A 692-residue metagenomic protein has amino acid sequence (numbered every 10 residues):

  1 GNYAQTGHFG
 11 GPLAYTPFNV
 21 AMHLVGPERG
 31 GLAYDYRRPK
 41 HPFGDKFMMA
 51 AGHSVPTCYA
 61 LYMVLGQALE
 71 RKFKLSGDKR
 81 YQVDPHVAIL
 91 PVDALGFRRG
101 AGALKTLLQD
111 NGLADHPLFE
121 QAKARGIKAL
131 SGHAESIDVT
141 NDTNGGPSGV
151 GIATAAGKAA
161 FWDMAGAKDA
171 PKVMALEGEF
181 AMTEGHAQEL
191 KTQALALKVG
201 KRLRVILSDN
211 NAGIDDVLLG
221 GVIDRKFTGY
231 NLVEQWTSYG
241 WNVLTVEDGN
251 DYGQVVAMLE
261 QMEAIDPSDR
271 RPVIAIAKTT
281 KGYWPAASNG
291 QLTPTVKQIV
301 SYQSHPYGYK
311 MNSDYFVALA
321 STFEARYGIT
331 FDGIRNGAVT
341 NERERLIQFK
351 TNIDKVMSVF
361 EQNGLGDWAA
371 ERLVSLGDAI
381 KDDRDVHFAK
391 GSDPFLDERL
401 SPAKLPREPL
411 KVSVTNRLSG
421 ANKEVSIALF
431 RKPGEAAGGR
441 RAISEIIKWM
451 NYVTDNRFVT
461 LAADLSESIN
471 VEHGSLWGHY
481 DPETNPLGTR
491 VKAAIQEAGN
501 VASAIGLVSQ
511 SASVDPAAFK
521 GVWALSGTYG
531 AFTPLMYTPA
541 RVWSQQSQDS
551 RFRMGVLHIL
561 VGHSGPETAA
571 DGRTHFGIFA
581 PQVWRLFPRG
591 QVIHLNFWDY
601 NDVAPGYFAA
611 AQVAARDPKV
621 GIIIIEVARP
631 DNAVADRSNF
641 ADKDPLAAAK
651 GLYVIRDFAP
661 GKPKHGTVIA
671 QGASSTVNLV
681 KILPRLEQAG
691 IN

Functional and structural regions predicted by a protein language model:
G1-A21, A51, A181-G185, R204-I206 (+6 more regions): Conserved acidic/glycine
A4-T16, F47-H53, S131-T154, G178-M182 (+8 more regions): Active-site nucleophile and cofactor-binding loops and adjacent substrate-binding regions of central metabolic enzymes
P12-L197, N470-G474, V501-Q510, A580 (+1 more regions): Cofactor-binding active-site loop characterized by glycine-rich and histidine/acidic residues
T16, S54-T57, M182-G185, N211-D216 (+9 more regions): Flexible loop/turn segments at secondary-structure boundaries
M63-A68, E189-A194, L218-G229, L259-M262 (+7 more regions): Short secondary-structure boundary/capping segments
Q67-K79, L195-I206, S238, W543-H563: A glycine-rich helix N-cap at a beta->alpha junction
T140-D269, P566-P581, P663: Thiamine diphosphate
A160-F161, E445-W449, I578-Q582, F587-Q591 (+1 more regions): Glycine-/acidic-rich phosphate or pyrophosphate-binding loops and their flanking alpha/beta elements
